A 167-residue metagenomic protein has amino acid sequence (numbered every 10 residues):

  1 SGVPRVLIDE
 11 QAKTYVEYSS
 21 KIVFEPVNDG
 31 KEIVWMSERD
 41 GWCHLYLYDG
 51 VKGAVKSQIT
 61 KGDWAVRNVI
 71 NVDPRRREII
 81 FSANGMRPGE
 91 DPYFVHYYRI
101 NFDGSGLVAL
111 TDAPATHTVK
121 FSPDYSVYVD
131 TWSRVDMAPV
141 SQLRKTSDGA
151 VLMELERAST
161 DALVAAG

Functional and structural regions predicted by a protein language model:
S1, V23-D40, D49, I59-T60 (+3 more regions): Beta-strand C-termini and the immediately following turn/loop, strongest in propeller blades
S1-K13, E17-V23, M36, N68-V72 (+2 more regions): Non-catalytic accessory segments flanking enzyme active sites
G2, K31, C43-L45, A54 (+3 more regions): Repetitive beta-architecture junctions, highlighting loop-to-beta-strand starts across blade-like repeats
R5-V6, H44-V51, V55-K61: Polyanionic (Asp/Glu-rich) segments that form extended negatively charged tracts
Q11, S37-R39, D49-K52, D63 (+1 more regions): Short, flexible loop/turn elements at secondary-structure junctions
V51, N101-D103, S147: Solvent-exposed strand-loop boundary residues in beta-sheet-rich modules
